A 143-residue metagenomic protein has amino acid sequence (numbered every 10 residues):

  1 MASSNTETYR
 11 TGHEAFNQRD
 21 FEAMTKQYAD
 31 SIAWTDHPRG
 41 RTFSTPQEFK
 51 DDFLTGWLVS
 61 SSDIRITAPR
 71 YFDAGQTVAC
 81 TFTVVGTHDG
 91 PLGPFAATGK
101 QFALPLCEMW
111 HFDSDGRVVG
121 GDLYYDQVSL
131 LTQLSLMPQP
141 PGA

Functional and structural regions predicted by a protein language model:
M1-A143: C-terminal and inter-domain tail/linker signature
